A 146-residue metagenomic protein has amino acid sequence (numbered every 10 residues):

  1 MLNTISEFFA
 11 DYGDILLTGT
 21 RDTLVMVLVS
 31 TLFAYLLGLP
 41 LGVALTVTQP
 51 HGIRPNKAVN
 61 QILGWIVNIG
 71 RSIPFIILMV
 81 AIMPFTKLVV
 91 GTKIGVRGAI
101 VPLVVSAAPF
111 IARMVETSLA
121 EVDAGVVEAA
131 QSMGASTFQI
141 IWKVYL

Functional and structural regions predicted by a protein language model:
M1-G19: Short, strongly hydrophobic alpha-helical membrane anchors
L16-V47: Transmembrane alpha-helix signature in integral membrane proteins
T18, D22-M26, R71, F75-F110: Loop-to-helix entry region at the N-terminal start of transmembrane alpha-helices in multi-pass membrane transporters
T18-S30, V67-R71, F138, W142-L146: Alpha-helical transmembrane segments of multi-pass membrane proteins
G38, P74, G134: Conserved G/P- and acidic residue-centered "switch" motifs that form tight phosphate/ATP-binding loops in soluble
A44-A81, L103, R113-T117: Cytoplasmic-entry segments and transmembrane alpha-helices of multi-pass inner-membrane transporters
K57, G95-Y145: Membrane-cytosol interface at the C-terminal ends of specific transmembrane alpha-helices in multi-pass membrane
